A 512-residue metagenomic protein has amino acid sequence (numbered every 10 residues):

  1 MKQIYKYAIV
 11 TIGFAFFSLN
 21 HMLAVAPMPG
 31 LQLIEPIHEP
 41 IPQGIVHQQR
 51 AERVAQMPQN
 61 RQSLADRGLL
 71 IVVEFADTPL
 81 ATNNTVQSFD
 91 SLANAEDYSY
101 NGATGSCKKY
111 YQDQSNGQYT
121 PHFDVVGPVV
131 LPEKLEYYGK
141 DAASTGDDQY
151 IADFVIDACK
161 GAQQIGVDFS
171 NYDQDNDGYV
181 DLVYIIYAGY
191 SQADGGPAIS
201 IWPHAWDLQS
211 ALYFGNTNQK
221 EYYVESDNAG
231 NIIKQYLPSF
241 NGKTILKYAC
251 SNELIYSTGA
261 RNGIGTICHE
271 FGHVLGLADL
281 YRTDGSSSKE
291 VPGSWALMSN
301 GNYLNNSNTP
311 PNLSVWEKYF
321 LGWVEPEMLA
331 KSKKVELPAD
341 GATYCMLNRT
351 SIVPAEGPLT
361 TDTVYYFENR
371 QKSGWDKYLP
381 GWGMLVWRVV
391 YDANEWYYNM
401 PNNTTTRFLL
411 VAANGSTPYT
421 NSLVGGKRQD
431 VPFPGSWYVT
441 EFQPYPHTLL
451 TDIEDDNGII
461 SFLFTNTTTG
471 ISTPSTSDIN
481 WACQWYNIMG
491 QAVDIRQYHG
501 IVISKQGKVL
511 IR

Functional and structural regions predicted by a protein language model:
Y5-Y7, I501-R512: C-terminal tail/sorting-segment detector
I9-H21: Bacterial N-terminal signal peptides
V25-D90: Primarily auto-inhibitory N-terminal propeptides
A26-P36, A81-P121, V125, V129 (+3 more regions): Non-catalytic C-terminal accessory/binding modules of secreted extracellular proteins
F169-L182, L359: Acidic, glycine-anchored loop motifs typical of Ca2+
I185, G265-L280, F367: Active-site recognition of the HExxH zinc-binding catalytic motif
S288-E327: Post-HExxH zinc-binding segment in Zn-dependent metallohydrolases
T465-A492: Residue-level detector of functionally pivotal "anchor" positions at catalytic/ligand-binding pockets or at interdomain
